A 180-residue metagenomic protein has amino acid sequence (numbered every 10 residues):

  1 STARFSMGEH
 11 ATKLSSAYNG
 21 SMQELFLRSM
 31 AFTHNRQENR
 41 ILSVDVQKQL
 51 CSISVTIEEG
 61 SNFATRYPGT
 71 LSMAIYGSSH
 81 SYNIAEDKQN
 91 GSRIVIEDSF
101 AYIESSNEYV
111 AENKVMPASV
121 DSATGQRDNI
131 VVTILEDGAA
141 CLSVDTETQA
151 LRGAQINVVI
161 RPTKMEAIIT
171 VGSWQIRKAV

Functional and structural regions predicted by a protein language model:
S1-L50: Short, low-hydrophobicity acidic/polar segments
S1-T2, T65-I156: Tryptophan-paired
I41-S43, S52-T56, S72, V131: Beta-strand secondary-structure signal
K48, I57-E59, G77: Short, structured patches in soluble enzyme cores that scaffold and shape functional sites
C51, N62, H80, D137-C141 (+2 more regions): Generic "edge-of-domain/loop-turn" microfeature
T56-R66: Structural motif
A154-V180: Hydrophobic, glycine-enriched assembly/anchoring segments
